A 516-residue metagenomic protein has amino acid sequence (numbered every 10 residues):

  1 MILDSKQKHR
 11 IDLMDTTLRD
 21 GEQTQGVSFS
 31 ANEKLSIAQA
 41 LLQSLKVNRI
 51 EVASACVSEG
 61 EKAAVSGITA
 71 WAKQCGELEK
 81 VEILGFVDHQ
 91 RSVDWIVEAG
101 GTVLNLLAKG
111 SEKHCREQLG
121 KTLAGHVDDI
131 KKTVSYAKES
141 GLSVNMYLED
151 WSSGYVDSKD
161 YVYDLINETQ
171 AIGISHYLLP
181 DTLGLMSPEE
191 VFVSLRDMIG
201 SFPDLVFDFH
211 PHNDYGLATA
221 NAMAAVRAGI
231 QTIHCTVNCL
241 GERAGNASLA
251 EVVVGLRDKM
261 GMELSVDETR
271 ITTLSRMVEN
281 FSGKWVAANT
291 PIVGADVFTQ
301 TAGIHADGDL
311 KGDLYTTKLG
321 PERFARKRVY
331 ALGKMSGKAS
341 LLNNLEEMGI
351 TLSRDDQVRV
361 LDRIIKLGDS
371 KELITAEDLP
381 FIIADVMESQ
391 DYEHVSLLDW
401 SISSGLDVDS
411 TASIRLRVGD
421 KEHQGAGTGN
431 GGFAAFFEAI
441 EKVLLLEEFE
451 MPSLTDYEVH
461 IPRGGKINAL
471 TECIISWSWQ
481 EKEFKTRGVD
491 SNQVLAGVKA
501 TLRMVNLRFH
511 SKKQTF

Functional and structural regions predicted by a protein language model:
M1-R19, L256, M260-A426, G465-L470: A mid-to-C-terminal "edge-of-domain" accessory segment
K8-L13, R19-R49, G67-G76, H89-N145 (+2 more regions): Alpha/beta enzyme core
L18, S54-A55, F86-D88, A108-S111 (+6 more regions): Short, ordered loop/turn segments at secondary-structure junctions
Q23-T24, S28, E33-I37, L42 (+2 more regions): Non-catalytic terminal/interface segments that mediate subunit docking, oligomerization, and allosteric communication
S44, W71-C75, L107, T133-Y136 (+13 more regions): Change "in soluble alpha/beta enzymes" to "in soluble alpha/beta proteins
C115, D181, H234-E242, V254-V266 (+3 more regions): Short beta-alpha connecting loops at secondary-structure transitions that line or flank enzyme active sites
L183-M186, V193-L310: Catalytic alpha/beta core domains of metabolic enzymes, predominantly
E483-F516: Mixed-charge, glycine-accented linear interaction segment located at domain edges/termini
